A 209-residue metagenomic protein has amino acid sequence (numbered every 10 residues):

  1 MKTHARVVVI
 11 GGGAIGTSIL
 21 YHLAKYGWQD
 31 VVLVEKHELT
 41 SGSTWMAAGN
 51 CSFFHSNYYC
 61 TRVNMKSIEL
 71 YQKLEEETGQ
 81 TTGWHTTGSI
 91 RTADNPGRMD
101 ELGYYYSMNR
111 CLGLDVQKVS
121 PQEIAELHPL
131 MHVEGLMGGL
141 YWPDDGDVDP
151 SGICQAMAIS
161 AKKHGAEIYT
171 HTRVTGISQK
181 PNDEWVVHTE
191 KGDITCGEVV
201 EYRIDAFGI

Functional and structural regions predicted by a protein language model:
M1-I15, V32: Beta1/beta-strand and adjacent pyrophosphate-binding region of the FAD-binding site in flavoprotein oxidoreductases
L20, A24, S160-K162: Gly/Ala-rich phosphate-binding loop of Rossmann-like dinucleotide-binding domains, activating on the conserved
A24-W45: Glycine-rich FAD pyrophosphate-binding loop
E35, S120, T170-T172: Short loop/edge segments at beta-strand edges and connector loops that shape dinucleotide/nucleotide cofactor-binding
G49-L127: Dinucleotide-binding Rossmann-like beta1-alpha1 core, especially the glycine-rich loop that anchors the ADP
G97, H128-L136, S178-V186: A short, glycine/Asx- and small/polar-enriched loop/turn that sits immediately N-terminal to a beta-strand
L140-E198, Y202: Helical element adjacent to the flavin cofactor pocket in flavoenzyme catalytic cores
E201-I209: Flavin (primarily FAD) binding-site architecture
